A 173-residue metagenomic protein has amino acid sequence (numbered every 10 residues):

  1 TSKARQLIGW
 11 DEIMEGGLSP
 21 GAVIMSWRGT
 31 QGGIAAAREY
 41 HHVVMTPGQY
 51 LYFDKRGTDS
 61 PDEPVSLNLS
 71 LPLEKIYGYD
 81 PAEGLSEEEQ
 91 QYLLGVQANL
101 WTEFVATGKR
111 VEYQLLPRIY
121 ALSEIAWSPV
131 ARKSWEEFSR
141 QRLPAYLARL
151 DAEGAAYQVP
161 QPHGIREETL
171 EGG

Functional and structural regions predicted by a protein language model:
T1-G173: Substrate-binding groove of N-acetylhexosamine-processing glycoside hydrolases
